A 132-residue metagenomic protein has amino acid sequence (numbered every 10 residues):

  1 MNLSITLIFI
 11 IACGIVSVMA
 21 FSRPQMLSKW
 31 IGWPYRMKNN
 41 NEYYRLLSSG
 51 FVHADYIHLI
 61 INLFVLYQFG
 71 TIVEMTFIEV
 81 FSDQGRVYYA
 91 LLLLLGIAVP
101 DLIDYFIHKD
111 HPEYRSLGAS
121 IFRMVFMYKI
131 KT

Functional and structural regions predicted by a protein language model:
M1-T132: A detector for small-residue-rich transmembrane helices and their helix-helix packing motifs
